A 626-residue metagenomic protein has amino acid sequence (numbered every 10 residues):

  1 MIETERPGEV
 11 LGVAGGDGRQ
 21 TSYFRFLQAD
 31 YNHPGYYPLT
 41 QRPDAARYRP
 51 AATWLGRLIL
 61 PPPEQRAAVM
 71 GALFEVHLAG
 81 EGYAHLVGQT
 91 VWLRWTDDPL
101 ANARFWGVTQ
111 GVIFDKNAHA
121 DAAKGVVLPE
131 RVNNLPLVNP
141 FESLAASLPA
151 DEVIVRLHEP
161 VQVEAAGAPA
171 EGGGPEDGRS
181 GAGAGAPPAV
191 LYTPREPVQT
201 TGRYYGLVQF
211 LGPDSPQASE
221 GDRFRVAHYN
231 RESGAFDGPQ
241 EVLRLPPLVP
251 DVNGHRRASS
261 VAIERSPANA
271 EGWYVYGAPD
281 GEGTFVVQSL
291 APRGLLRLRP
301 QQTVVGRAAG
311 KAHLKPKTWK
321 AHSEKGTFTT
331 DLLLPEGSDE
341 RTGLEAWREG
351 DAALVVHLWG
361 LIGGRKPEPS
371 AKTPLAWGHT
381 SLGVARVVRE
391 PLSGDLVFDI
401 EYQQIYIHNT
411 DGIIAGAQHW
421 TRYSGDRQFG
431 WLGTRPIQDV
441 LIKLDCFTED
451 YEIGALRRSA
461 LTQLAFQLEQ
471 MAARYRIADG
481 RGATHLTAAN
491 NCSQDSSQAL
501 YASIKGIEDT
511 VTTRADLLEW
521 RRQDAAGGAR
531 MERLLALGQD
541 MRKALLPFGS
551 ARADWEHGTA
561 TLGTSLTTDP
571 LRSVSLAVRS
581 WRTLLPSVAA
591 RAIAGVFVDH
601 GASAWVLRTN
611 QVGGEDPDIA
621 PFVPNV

Functional and structural regions predicted by a protein language model:
G15-G18, Q28-Y31, R47, T373-P374 (+3 more regions): Extracytoplasmic/periplasmic, Sec-exported soluble proteins
G18, R49-L55, I59-G107, I113-K124 (+7 more regions): Glycine-rich catalytic cores of cysteine/serine-nucleophile enzymes that process amide/ester linkages in cell-envelope
L27, T40: Anionic-ligand-binding alpha/beta catalytic cores of soluble enzymes and soluble regulatory domains that recognize
T53, R57-G337, G350, A371-P374: Long, charge-dense tracts
R427-L546: Active-site nucleophile-His-acid catalytic modules used for acyl/amide transfer and hydrolysis across diverse enzymes
I507-V626: Long, compositionally biased intrinsically disordered regions
